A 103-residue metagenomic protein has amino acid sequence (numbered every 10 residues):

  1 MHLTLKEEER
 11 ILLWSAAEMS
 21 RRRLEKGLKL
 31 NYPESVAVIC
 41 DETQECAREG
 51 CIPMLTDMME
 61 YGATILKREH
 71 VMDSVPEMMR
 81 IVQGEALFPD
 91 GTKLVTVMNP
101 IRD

Functional and structural regions predicted by a protein language model:
M1-Q83, L87-D103: Non-transmembrane, aqueous-exposed alpha-helical and coiled segments at domain scale
